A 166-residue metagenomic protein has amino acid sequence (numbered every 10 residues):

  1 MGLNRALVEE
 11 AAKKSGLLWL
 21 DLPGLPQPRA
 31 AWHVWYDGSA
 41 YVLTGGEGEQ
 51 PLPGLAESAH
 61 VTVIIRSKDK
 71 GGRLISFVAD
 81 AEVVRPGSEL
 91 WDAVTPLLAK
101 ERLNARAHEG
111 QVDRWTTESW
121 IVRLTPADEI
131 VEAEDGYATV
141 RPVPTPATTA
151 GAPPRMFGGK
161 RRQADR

Functional and structural regions predicted by a protein language model:
M1-Q27, T149-R166: Short, conserved active-site entrance elements at the starts or edges of catalytic domains
N4-L7, Q27-R29, G48-Q50, H108-G110: A generic local structural motif
E9-E10, W32, P53, V112-R114: Short secondary-structure boundary/capping segments
A12, G54-L55, L97-L98: A generic structural signal for nonpolar/aromatic side chains embedded in well-ordered alpha-helices
K14-E47, P53, V61-I65, L74-S76: Short beta-strand segments
G46-E49, S58-I64, L97-G110: Short acidic (Asp/Glu) patches
S67-D69: Short beta-alpha junction loops
G72-R166: Charged, gly/pro-rich active-site loop segments
